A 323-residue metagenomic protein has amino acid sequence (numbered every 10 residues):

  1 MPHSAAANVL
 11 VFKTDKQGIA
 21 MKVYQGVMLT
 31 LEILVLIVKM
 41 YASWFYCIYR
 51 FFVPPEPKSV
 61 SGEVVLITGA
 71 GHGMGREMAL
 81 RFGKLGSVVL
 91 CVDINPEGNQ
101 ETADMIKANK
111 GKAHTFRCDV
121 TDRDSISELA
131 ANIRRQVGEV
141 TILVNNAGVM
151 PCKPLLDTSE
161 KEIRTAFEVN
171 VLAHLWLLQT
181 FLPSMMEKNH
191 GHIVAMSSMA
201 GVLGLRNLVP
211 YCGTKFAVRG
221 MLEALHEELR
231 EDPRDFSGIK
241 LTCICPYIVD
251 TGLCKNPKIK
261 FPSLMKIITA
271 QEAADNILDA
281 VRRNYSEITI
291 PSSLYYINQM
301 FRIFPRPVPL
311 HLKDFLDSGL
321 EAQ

Functional and structural regions predicted by a protein language model:
F51-L90: Canonical Rossmann dinucleotide-binding motif of NAD(H)/NADP(H)-dependent dehydrogenases/reductases, specifically
L85-E101: Conserved glycine-rich Rossmann-like NAD(P)H-binding loop of the short-chain dehydrogenase/reductase
P96-Q100, F116-E128, E160: The beta1-alpha1 cofactor-binding region of Rossmann-like NAD(H)/NADP(H)-dependent oxidoreductases
P154-L155, E162-R164: Substrate-binding pocket helix/loop in short-chain dehydrogenase/reductase
L178-Q179: A short, exposed helix-loop element centered on a Lys and neighboring polar residues
S198: Residue(s) in the substrate-gating loop at a strand-loop-helix junction that position the organic substrate next
E228-S292: SDR active-site lid
